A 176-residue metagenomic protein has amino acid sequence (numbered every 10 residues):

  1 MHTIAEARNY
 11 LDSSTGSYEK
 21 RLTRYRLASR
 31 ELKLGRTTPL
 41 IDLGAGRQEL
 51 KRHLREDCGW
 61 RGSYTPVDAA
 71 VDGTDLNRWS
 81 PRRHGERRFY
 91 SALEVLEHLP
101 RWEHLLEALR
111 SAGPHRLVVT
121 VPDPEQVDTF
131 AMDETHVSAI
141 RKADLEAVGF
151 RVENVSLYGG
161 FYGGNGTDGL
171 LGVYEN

Functional and structural regions predicted by a protein language model:
M1-F89, L93, W102-A108, A112 (+2 more regions): Conserved N-terminal segment of class I S-adenosyl-L-methionine
E97: Active-site micro-motifs of SAM-dependent methyltransferase domains
G113-L117: Short glycine-dipeptide loop
T120: Alpha/beta-hydrolase-fold catalytic nucleophile elbow
Q126: Surface-exposed loop/turn segments and immediately adjacent short secondary-structure elements within folded domains
